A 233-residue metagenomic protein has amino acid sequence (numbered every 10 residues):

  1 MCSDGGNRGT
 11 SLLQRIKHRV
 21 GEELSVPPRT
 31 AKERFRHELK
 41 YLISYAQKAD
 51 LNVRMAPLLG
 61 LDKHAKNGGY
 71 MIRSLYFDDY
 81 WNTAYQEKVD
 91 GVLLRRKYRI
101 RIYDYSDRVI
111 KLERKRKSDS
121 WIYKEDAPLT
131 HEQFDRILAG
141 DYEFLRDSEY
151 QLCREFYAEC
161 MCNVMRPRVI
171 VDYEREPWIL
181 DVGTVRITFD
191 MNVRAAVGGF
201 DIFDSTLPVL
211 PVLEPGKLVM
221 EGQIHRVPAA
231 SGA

Functional and structural regions predicted by a protein language model:
M1-A233: Phosphate-end processing signature that detects enzymes handling 5′-triphosphorylated RNA and polyphosphate
